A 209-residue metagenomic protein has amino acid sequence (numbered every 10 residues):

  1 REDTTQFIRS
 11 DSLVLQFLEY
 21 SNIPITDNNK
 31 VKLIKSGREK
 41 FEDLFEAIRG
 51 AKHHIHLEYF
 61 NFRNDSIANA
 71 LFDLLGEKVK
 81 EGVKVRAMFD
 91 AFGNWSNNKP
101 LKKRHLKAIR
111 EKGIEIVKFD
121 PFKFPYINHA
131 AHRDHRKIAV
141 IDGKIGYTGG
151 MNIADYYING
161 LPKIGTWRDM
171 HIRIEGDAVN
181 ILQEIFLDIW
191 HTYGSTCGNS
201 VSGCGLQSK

Functional and structural regions predicted by a protein language model:
R1-K209: N-terminal localization/anchoring segments of enzymes in phospholipid and broader phosphate metabolism
